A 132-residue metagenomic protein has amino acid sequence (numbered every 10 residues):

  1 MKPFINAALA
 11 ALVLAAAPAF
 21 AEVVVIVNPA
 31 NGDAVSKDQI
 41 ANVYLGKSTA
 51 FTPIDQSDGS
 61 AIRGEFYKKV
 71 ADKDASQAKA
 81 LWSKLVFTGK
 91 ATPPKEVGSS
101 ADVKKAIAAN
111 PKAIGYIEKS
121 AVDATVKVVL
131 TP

Functional and structural regions predicted by a protein language model:
M1-A10: Bacterial N-terminal signal peptides that target proteins for export
L9-V13, K95: Short N-terminal leader segment in a subset of presequences, especially plant chloroplast and some mitochondrial
A15-A21: Sec/Tat signal peptide C-region and signal peptidase I cleavage site
E22-P132: Flexible loop/hinge segments at secondary-structure junctions
